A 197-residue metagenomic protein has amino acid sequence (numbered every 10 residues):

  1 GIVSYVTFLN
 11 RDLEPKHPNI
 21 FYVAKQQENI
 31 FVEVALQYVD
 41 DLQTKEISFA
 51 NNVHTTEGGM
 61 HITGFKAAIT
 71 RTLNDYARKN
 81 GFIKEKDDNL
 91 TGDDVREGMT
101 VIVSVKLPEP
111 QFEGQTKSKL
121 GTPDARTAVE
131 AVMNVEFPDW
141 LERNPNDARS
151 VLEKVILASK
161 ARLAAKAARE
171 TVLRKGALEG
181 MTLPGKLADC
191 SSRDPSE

Functional and structural regions predicted by a protein language model:
G1-E197: GHKL-family ATPase ATP-binding module
